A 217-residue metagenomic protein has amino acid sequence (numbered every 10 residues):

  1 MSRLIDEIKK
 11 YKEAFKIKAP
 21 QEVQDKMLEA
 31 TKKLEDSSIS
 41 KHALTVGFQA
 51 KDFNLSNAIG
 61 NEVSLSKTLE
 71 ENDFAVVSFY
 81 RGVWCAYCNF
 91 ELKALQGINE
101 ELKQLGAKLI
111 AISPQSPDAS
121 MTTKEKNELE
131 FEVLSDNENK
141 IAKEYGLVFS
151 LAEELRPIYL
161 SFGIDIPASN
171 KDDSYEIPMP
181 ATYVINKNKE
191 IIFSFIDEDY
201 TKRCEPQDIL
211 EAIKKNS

Functional and structural regions predicted by a protein language model:
M1-K51: N-terminal targeting signals for export/organelle localization
K33-L44, Q49-D52, D165-Y183: Alpha-helix-centered segments that form part of catalytic cores
S38, E132-L134, K140, A212-S217: Non-catalytic interaction/Regulatory regions outside core domains
I59-G60, N188: Residue-level recognition of short loop/turn positions
S66-L95: Short active-site neighborhood of thiol/selenol oxidoreductases, capturing the structured segment around
E91-E144: Structural microenvironment flanking redox-active thiols in thiol-disulfide oxidoreductases
D136-K202: Thiol/selenol-based redox catalytic cores and closely related redox-interacting motifs
E198-N216: A short, polar/charged loop-to-alpha-helix boundary motif
